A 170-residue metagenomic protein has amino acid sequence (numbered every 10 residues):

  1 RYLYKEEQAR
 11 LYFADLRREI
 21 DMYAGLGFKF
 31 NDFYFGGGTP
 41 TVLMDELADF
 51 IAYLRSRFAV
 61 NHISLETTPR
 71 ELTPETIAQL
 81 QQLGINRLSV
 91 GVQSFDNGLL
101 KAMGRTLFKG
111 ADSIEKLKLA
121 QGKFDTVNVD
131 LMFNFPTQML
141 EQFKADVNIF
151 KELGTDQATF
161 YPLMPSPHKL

Functional and structural regions predicted by a protein language model:
Y2-L170: Conserved non-cysteine loop/helix-boundary elements of the Radical SAM core domain that shape
